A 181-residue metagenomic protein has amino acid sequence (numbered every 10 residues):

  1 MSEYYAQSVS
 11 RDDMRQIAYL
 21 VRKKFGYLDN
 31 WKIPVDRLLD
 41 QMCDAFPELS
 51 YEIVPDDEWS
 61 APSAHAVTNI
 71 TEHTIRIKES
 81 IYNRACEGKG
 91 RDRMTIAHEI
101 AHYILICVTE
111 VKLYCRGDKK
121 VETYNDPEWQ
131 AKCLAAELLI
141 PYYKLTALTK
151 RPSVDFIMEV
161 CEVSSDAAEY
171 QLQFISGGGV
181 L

Functional and structural regions predicted by a protein language model:
M1-L181: Active-site hotspot residues in diverse enzymes, especially metal/ion-binding acidic/histidine motifs
